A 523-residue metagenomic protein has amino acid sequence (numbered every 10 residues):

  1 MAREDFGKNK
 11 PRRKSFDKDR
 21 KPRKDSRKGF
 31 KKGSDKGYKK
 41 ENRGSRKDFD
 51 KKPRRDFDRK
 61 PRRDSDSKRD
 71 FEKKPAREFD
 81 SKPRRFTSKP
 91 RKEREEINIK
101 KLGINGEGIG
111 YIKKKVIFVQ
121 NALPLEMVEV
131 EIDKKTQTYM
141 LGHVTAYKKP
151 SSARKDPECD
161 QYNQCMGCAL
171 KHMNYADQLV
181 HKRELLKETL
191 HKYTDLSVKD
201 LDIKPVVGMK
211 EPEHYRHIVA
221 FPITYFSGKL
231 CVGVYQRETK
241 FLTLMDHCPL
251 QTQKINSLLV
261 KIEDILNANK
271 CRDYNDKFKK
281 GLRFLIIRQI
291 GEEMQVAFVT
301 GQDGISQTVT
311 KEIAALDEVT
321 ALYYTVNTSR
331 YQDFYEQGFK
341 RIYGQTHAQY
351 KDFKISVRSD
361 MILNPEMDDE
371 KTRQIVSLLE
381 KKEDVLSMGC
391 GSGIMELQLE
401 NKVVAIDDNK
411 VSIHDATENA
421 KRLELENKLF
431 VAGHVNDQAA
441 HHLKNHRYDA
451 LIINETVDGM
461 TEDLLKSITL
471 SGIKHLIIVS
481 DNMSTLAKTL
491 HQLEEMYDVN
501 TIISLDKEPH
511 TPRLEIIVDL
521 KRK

Functional and structural regions predicted by a protein language model:
M1-L102, P157, M166, K171: Basic Arg/Gly/Lys-rich low-complexity intrinsically disordered segments
A2, F79-P157, Q161: Terminal RNA-binding accessory module
D5-F6, R20, Y38, F49 (+6 more regions): Rossmann-like S-adenosyl-L-methionine
G108-K113, G233-Q236, D519: Short, acidic/hydrophobic/Gly-rich beta-strand patch recurrent on exposed beta strands that often constitutes part
L123-P124, H214, E380: Residue-level recognition of short, solvent-exposed, well-ordered loop/turn junctions that link secondary-structure
A146-P157, Q164-N275: Extended interfacial segments that mediate partner engagement and assembly in macromolecular machines
L242-R283, Q302-Y324, R330: Internal alpha/beta scaffold segment
Q289-G301, F353-V357: Short, aliphatic-rich beta-strand segments
